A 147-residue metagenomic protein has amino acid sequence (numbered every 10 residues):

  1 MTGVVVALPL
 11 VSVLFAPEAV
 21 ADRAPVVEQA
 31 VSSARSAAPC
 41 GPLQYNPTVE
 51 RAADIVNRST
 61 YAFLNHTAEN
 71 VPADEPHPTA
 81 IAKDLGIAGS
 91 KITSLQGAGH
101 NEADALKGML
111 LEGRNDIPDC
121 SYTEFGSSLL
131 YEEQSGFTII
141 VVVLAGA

Functional and structural regions predicted by a protein language model:
M1-A21: Secretory targeting and sorting signals
M1-G3, Y45-V56, G108-L111, L129-S135: Charged, low-complexity, helix/coiled-coil-prone segments
V6-L8, S12, G41, T93 (+2 more regions): Intrinsic-disorder/low-complexity peptide segments enriched for small residues
V13-L14, V31-S32, P39, G89 (+1 more regions): Generic signal for short, ordered secondary-structure residues within or immediately flanking folded domains
A16, A37-P39, I92-Q96: Charged, low-complexity surface segments at secondary-structure and domain boundaries
V20-A82, S121: Short, well-ordered surface patches within globular domains
P72-A147: A well-ordered secondary-structure block
